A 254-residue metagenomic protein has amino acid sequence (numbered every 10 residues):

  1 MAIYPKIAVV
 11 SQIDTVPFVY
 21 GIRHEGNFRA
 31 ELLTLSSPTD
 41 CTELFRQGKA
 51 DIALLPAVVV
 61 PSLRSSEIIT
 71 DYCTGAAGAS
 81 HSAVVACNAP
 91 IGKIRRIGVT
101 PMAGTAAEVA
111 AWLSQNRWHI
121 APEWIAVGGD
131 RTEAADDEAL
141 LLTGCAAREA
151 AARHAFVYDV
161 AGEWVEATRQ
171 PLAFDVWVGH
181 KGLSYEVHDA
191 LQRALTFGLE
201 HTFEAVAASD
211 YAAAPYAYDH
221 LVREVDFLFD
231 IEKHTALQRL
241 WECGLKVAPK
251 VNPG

Functional and structural regions predicted by a protein language model:
A2-S11, A30-T34, R95-V99: Short, well-ordered beta-strand elements
S11-E31: Short, polar/charged alpha-helical segment
G21, S82-I91, R96, L172-V187: A bilobed periplasmic-binding-protein/Venus flytrap-type ligand-binding module shared by bacterial periplasmic
G21-G26, T34, T39-A53, A107-L113 (+1 more regions): Short helices/loops that flank or line small-molecule/ion binding pockets
E25-C87: Glycine/small-residue-rich interface belts in oligomeric ring/scaffold proteins and their assembly partners
Y72-D130: A conserved helix-loop-strand patch within extracytoplasmic ligand-binding domains of the periplasmic binding
E123-A207: Pocket-lining segment of extracytoplasmic ligand-binding domains
A207-G254: An extracytoplasmic/periplasmic, membrane-proximal ligand-sensing/linker region
